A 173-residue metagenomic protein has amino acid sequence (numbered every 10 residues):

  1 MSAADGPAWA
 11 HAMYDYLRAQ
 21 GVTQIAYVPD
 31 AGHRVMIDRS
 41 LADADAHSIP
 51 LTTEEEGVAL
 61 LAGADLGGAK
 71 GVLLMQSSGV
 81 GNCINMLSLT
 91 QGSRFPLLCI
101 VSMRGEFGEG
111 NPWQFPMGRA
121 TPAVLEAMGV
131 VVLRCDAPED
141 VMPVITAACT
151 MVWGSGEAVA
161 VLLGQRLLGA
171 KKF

Functional and structural regions predicted by a protein language model:
M1-F173: Thiamine diphosphate
